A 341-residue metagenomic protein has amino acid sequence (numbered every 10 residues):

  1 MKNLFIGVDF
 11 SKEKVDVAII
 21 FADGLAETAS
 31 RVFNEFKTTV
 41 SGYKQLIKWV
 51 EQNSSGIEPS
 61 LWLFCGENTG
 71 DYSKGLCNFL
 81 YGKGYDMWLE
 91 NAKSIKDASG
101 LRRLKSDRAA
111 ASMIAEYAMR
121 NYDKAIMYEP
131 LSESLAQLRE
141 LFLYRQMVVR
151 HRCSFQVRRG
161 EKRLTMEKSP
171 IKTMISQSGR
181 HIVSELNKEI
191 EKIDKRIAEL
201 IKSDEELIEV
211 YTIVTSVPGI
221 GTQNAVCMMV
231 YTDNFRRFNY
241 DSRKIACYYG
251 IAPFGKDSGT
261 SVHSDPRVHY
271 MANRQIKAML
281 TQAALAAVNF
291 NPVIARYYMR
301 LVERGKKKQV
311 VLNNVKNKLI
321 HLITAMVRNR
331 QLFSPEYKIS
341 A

Functional and structural regions predicted by a protein language model:
K2-A22, I114: Gly/Thr-rich phosphate-binding beta-strand-loop-beta motif of the actin/hexokinase/Hsp70
K12, G70, S94: Short, glycine/acidic-enriched loop or turn micro-motifs at the edges of active sites
G24-L63: Nucleic-acid-processing active sites and adjacent nucleic-acid-binding tracks, predominantly divalent metal-dependent
W62-G75: Acidic, metal-coordinating catalytic cores used for nucleic-acid/nucleotide bond scission and strand-transfer chemistry
Y81: Anion (oxyanion) recognition and catalysis
W88, A92-I213: Long, charge-rich intrinsically disordered scaffolds of nucleic-acid metabolism proteins
S216, T222, V226-R304, K308: Phosphate-backbone recognition surface of nucleic-acid-processing proteins
T260-S261, Y298-A341: Low-complexity, acidic/Ser/Thr- and charged residue-rich accessory regions of DNA metabolism proteins
